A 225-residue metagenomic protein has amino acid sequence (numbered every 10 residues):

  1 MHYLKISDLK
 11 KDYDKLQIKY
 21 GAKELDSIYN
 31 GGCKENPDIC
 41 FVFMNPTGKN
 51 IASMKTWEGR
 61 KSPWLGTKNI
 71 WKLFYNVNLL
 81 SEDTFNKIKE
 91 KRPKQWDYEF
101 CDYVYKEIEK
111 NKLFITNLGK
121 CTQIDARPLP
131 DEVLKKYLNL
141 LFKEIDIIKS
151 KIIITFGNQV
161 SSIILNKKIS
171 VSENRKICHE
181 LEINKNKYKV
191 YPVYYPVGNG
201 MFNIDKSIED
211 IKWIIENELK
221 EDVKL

Functional and structural regions predicted by a protein language model:
H2-I152, N158-S172, Y188-M201: A polyanion-binding, active-site-adjacent surface
K19, K176-L225: A hydrophobic alpha-helix/topogenic segment detector that preferentially activates on transmembrane helices
